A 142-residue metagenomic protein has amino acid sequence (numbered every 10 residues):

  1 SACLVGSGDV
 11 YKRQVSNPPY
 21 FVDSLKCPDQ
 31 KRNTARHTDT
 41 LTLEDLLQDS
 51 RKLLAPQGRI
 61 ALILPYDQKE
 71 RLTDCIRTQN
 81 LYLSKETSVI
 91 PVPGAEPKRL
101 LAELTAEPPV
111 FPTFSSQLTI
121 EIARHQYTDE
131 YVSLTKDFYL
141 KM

Functional and structural regions predicted by a protein language model:
S1-Y11: Single conserved hydrophobic/aromatic residue that forms the stacking wall/gate of nucleotide- or nucleobase-binding
A2, P19, R32, P112 (+1 more regions): Flexible, active-site-adjacent loop/turn segments at secondary-structure boundaries
K12-R13, P18-D45, D49: Mobile active-site "lid"/loop adjacent to the S-adenosyl-L-methionine
F21, Q79, E107: Phosphate/oxyanion-binding loops and surfaces in catalytic or ligand/nucleic-acid-binding neighborhoods
A35-D39, P93, R124: Alpha-helix initiation/capping motif
T40-P97, L101-A102: Conserved Class I SAM-dependent methyltransferase catalytic core
E96-M142: SAM/dcSAM-binding transferase cores
